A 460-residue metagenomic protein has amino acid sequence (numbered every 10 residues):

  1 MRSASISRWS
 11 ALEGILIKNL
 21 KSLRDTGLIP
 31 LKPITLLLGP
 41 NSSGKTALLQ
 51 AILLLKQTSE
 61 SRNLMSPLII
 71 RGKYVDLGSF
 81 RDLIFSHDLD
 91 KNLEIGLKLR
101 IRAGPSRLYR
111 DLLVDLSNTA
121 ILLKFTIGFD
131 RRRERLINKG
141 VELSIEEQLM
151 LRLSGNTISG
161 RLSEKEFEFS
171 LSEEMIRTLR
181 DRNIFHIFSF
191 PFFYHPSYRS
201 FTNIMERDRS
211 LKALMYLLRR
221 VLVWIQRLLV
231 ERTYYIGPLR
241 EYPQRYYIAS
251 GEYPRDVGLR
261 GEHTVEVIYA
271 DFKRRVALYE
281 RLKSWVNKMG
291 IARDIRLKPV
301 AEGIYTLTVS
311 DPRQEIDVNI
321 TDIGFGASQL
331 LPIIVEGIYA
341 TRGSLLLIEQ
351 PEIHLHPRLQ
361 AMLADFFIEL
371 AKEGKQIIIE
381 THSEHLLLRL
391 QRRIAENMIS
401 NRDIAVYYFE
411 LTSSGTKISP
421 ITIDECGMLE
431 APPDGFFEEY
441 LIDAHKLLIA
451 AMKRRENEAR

Functional and structural regions predicted by a protein language model:
M1-H87, I95-R100, R275-E456: Switch/communication elements of ASCE P-loop NTPase nucleotide-binding domains
M1-P238, L297, L388, I394-I399 (+2 more regions): P-loop NTPase switch/coupling surface
R2-S7, N203-D322, R455-R460: Extended helical coiled-coil dimerization/tether regions that scaffold and oligomerize large DNA-maintenance assemblies
I29-K32, L108-L113, Y247-V257, S419-C426: Short, polar loop/linker segments at the starts of domains and inter-domain junctions
L116, E168-F169, R207, L211 (+5 more regions): Intrinsic-disorder-associated interaction segments
